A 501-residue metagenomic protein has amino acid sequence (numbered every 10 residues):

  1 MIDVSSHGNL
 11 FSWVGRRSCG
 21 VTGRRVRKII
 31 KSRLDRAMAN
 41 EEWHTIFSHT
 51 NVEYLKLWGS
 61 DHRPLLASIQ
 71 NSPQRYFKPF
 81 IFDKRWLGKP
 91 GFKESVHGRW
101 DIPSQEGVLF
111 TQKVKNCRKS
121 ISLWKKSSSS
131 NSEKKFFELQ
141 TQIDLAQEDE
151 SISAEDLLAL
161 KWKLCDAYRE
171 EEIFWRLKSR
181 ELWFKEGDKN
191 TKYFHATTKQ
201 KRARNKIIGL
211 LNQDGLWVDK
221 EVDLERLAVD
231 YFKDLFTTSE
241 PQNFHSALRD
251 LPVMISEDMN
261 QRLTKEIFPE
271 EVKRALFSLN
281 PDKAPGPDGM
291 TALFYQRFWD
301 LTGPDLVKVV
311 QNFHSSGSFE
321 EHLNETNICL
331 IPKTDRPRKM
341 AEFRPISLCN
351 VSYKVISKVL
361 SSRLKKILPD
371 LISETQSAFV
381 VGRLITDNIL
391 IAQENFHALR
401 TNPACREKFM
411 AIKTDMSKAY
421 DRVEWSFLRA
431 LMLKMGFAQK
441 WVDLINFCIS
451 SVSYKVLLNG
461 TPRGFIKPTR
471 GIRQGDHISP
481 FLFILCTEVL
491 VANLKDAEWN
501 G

Functional and structural regions predicted by a protein language model:
M1-L157, G187, N205, G215 (+1 more regions): A shared catalytic/ligand-binding motif for oxyanion handling
L34, M38, H62-A67, V96 (+18 more regions): Mobile genetic element proteins and their domesticated derivatives, centered on retroelements and DNA transposons
I69, G91, S95-H97, K178-A341 (+2 more regions): Surface-exposed loop/turn segments and immediately adjacent short secondary-structure elements within folded domains
V114, R118, F136-I143, L157-E172 (+3 more regions): Short amphipathic alpha-helical coiled-coil/interface segments
R118, K125, A341-I372, L390-I391 (+1 more regions): Conserved pre-motif C helix in the palm subdomain of viral-like polymerases
Q140, L157, K161, T264-F277 (+5 more regions): Inter-domain linker/hinge segments that demarcate the starts of reverse transcriptase and RNase H-type modules
R176, G209-L211, K283-M290, K339-L348 (+1 more regions): Conserved catalytic palm subdomain of right-hand nucleotidyl-transferase polymerases, strongest for RNA-directed enzymes
M416-G501: Conserved polymerase palm-domain catalytic core
